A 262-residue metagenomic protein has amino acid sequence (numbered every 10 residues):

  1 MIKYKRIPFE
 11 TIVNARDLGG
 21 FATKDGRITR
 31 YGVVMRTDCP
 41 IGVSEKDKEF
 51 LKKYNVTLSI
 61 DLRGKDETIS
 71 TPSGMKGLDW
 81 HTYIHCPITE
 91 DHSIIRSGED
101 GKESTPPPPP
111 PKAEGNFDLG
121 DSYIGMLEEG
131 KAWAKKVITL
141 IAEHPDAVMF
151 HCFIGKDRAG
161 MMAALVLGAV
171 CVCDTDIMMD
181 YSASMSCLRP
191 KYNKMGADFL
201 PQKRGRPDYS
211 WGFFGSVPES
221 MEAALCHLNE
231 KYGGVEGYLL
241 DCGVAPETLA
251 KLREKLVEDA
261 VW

Functional and structural regions predicted by a protein language model:
M1-M149, M162-W262: Cys-dependent protein tyrosine phosphatase-like superfamily
I154, R158-A159: Ser/Thr-glycine-rich phosphate-binding loops at phosphate-binding pockets of nucleotides, nucleotide cofactors
